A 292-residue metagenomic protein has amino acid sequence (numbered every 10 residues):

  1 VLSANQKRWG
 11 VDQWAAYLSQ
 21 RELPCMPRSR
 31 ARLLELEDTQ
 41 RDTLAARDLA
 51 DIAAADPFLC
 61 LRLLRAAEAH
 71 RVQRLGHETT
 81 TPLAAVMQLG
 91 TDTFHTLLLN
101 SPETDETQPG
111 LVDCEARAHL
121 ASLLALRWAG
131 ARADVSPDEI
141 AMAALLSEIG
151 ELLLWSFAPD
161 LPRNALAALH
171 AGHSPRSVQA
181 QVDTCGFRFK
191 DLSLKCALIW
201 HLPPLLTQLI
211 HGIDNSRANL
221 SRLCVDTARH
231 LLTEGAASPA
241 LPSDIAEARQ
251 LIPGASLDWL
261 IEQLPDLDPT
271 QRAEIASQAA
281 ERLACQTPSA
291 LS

Functional and structural regions predicted by a protein language model:
V1-L161, S177-E247, L251: Conserved alpha-helical "signature site" that marks functionally important helical segments or helix/loop junctions
P137, P204-L209, L257-E262, P269-A273: Short, surface-exposed acidic
P159-A171: Post-HEXXH active-site segment of zinc metalloproteases
P242-T270: Charged, low-complexity C-terminal accessory regions
Q263-S292: Polyanionic, low-complexity intrinsically disordered segments
